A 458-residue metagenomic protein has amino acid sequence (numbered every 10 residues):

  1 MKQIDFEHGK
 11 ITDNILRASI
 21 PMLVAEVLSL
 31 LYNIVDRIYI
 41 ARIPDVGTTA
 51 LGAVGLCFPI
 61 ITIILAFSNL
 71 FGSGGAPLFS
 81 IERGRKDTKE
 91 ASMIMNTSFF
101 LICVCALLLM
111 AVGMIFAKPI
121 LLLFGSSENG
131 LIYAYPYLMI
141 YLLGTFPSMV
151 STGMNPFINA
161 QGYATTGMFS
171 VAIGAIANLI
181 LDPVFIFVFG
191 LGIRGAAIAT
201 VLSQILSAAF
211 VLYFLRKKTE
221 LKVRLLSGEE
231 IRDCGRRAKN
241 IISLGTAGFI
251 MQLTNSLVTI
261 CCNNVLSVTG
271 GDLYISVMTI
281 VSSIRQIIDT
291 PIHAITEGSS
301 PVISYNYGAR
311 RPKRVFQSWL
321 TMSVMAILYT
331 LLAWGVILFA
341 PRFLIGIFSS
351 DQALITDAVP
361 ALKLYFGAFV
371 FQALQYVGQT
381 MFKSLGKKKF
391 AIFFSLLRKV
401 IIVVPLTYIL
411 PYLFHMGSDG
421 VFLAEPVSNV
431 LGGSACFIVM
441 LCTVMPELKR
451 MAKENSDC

Functional and structural regions predicted by a protein language model:
M1-S19, F79-G144, V188-G245, I303-A368 (+1 more regions): Short alpha-helical transmembrane segments in multi-pass integral membrane proteins
E7-V46, P59-G74, L78, C103-M110 (+5 more regions): N-terminal transmembrane alpha-helices
R17-D36, I140, S151, G174 (+5 more regions): Transmembrane helical elements of multi-pass membrane transporters/channels
M22, E26, I38, P77 (+16 more regions): Transmembrane alpha-helix boundary and packing residues in multipass membrane permease domains and related
V27, L31-G52, L121-E128, V184-L191 (+5 more regions): Helix-terminus/linker motif at the lipid-water interface of multi-pass membrane proteins
T48-P59, A134, L138, A197 (+3 more regions): Small-residue hotspots at the loop-to-helix junctions and early N-terminal turns of transmembrane alpha-helices
L51-A111, S148-G167, N263, V277-G335 (+2 more regions): Small-residue-rich hydrophobic transmembrane alpha-helices
N69-G72, Y141-N159, G167-N178, A196-V211 (+5 more regions): Short runs within selected transmembrane alpha-helices of multi-pass transporters and secretion channels
